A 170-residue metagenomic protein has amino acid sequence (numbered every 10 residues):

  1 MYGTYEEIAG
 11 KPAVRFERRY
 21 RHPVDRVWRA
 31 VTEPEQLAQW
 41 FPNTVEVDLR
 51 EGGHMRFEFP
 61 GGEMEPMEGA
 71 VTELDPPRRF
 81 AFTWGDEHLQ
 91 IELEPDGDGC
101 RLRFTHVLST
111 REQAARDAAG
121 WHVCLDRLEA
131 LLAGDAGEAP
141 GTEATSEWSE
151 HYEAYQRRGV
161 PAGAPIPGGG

Functional and structural regions predicted by a protein language model:
M1-T44, P167-G170: Hydrophobic ligand-binding cavity/cleft-lining segments
K11, H22, G52, D75-P77 (+2 more regions): Residue-level signal for tight coil/turn positions that link beta-strands
A13-E17, H54, P66, R79 (+2 more regions): Intrinsic-disorder/low-complexity, polar/charged segments enriched in Ser/Thr/Lys/Arg/Asp/Glu/Gln
T32-E33, P42, P76, D126 (+1 more regions): Residues at helix-coil transition
Q39-T83, P165-G170: Glycine-rich portal/gate segments that line the openings of hydrophobic small-molecule binding cavities
T72, R79-L132: Beta-strand/loop substructures that line and gate deep hydrophobic ligand-binding cavities in soluble
L108-G169: A conserved amphipathic terminal alpha-helix motif
